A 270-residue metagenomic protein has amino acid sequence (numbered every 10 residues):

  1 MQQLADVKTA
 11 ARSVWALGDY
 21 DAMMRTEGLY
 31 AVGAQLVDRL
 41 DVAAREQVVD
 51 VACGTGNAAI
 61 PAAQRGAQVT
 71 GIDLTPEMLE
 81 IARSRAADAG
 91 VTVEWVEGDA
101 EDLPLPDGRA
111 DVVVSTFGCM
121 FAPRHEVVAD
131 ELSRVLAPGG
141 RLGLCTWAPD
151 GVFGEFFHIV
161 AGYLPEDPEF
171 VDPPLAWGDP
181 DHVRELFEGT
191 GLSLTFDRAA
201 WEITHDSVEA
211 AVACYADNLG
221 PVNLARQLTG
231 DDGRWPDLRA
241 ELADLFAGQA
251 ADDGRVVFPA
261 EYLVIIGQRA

Functional and structural regions predicted by a protein language model:
M1-A43, N57, I81, G220: Conserved class I S-adenosyl-L-methionine
T26, T55-N57, A176-A270: Conserved Class I S-adenosyl-L-methionine
L40-V42, A63, L136: A generic alpha-to-beta junction signature in SAM-dependent methyltransferases
Q47-D102, V127: Class I SAM-dependent methyltransferase SAM/SAH-binding core
E101-V112: A short acidic, Gly/Pro-enriched loop at the edge of an enzyme's catalytic core that lines a small-molecule cofactor
V112-E126: A short SAM/SAH-binding and catalytic strip from SAM-dependent methyltransferases
E126, S133, A137-S207, V222 (+1 more regions): Conserved catalytic/acceptor-binding region of the Class I
